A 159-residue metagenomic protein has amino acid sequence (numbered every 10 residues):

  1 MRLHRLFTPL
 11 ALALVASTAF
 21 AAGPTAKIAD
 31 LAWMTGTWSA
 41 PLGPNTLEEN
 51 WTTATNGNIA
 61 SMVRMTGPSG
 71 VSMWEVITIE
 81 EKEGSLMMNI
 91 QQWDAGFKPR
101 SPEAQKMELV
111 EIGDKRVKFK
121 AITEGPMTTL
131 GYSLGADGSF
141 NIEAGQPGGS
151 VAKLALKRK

Functional and structural regions predicted by a protein language model:
M1-R5: Positively charged n-region of N-terminal signal peptides that target proteins for export
T8-T18: Bacterial N-terminal signal peptides
A21-K27: Cleaved targeting-peptide boundary
T25, M34, A40-T123: Central antiparallel beta-sheet cores of small beta-barrel/beta-sandwich binding domains
M107-L109, L134-K159: Edge beta-strand at a domain terminus
A121, G131-Y132: Exposed beta-sheet edge/beta-hairpin loop segments within beta-rich domains
